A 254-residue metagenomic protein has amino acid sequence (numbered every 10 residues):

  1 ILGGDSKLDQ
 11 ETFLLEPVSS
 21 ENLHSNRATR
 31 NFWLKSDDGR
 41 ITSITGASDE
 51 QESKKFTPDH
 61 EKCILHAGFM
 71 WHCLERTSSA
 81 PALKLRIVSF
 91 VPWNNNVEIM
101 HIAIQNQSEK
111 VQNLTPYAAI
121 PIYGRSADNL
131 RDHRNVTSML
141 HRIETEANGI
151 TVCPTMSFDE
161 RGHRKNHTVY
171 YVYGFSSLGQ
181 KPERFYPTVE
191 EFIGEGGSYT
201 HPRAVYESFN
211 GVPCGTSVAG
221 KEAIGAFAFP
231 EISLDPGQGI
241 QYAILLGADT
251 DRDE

Functional and structural regions predicted by a protein language model:
I1-E254: Anionic coordination/interaction segments
